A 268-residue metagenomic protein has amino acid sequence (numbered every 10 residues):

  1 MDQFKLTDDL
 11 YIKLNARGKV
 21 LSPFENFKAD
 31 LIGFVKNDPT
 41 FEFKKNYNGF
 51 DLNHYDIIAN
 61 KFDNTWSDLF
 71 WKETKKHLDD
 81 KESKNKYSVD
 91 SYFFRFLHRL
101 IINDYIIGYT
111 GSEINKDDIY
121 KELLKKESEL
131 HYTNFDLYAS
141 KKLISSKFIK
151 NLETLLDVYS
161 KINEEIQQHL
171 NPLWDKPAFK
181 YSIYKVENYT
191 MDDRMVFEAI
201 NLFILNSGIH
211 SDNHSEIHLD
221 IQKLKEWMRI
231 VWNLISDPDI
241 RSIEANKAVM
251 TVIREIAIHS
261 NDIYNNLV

Functional and structural regions predicted by a protein language model:
M1-V268: Flexible coil/loop and intrinsically disordered segments
